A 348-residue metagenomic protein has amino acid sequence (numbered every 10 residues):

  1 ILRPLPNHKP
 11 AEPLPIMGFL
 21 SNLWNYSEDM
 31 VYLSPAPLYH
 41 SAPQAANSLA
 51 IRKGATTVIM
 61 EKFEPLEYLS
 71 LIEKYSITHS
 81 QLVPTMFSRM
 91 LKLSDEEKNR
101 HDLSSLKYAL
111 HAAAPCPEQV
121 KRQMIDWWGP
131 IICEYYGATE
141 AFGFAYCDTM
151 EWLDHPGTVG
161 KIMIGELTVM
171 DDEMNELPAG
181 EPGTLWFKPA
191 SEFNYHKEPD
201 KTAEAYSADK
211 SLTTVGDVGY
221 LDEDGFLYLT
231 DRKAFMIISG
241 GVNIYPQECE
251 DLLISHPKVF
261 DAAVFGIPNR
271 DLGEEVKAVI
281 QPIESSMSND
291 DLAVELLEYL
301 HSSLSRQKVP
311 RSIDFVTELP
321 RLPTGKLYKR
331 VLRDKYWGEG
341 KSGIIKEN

Functional and structural regions predicted by a protein language model:
I1-L5, P15-N22, Y32, L69-L71 (+8 more regions): Adenylate-forming
L2-P35, Y39-H79, L93: Conserved AMP-binding/adenylation subdomain of ANL enzymes
R52-K53, I77-L82, L91-H155, E166-T168 (+2 more regions): Gly/Ser/Thr-rich phosphate-binding loop
S70-I72, S80, E173, W186-P189 (+7 more regions): AMP-binding/adenylate-forming catalytic core of the ANL superfamily
A113, G137, G160, M174 (+2 more regions): Active-site glycine-centered loops adjacent to acidic/histidine catalytic or metal-binding residues that shape
P115, D154-E198, E204-A205: Adenylate-forming AMP-binding core of the ANL superfamily, especially NRPS adenylation
C133-E140, V159-G160, F265-P268, D314: Beta-strand->loop->alpha-helix junctions that form or flank phosphate-binding loops in nucleotide-handling enzymes
D334-N348: Acidic/polar alpha-helix N-cap and adjacent early helical turns within long charge-rich amphipathic helices/linkers
